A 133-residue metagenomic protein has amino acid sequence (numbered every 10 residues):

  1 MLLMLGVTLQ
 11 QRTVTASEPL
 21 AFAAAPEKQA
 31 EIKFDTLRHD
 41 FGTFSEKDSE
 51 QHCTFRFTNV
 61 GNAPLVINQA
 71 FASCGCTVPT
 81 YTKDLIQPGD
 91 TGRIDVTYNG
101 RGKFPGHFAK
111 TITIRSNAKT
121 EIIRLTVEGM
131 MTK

Functional and structural regions predicted by a protein language model:
V14-V60, M131-K133: Beta-sheet-dominated interaction scaffolds and their linkers
G42-T43, Y81-I86, G100: Beta-strand-rich interaction surfaces with strong enrichment in secreted/lumenal proteins
D48-T54, K103-T111: Short, solvent-exposed loop/turn segments enriched in Ser/Thr/Gly
V60-A63, G102, A118: Short, acidic/polar linear motifs in exposed loop/turn regions
N62-T91: Surface-exposed binding patches on compact interaction domains or structured appendages
I94-G102: Short, hydrophobic beta-strand segments
T113-T120: Short, exposed beta-strand-loop hairpins at the edges of beta-sheets in extracellular/periplasmic proteins
I123-M131: C-terminal edge beta-strand
